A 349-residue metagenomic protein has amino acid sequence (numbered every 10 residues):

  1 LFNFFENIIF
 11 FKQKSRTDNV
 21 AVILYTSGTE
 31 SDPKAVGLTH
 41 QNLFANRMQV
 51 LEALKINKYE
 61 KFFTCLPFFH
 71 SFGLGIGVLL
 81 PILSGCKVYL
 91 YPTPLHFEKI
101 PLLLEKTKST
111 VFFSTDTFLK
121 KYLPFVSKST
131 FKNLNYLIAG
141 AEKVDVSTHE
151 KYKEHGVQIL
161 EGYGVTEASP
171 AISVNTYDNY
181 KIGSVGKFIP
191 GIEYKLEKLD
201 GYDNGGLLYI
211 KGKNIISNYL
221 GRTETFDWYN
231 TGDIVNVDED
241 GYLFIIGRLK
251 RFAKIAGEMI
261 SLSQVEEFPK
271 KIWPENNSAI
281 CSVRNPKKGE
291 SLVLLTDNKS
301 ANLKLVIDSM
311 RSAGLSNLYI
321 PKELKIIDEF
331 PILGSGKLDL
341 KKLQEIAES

Functional and structural regions predicted by a protein language model:
L1-Y25, D32, K55-K61: Conserved pre-ATP/AMP-binding loop-to-beta segment of ANL
F4-E6, V36-N57, C65, L119-K120: Conserved structural elements of the adenylate-forming
A21-A45: Conserved AMP-binding A3 loop
F44-K61, F69-V111, F125: Conserved AMP-binding/adenylation subdomain of ANL enzymes
S109-S114, L123-K181, E193: Gly/Ser/Thr-rich phosphate-binding loop
Y180, S184-G191, L199-W228, E258-I260: Conserved ATP/PPi-binding loop(s) of AMP-dependent carboxylate-activating enzymes
G206, G212, N218, I234-Y319 (+1 more regions): AMP-binding/adenylate-forming catalytic core of the ANL superfamily
E290, G314-L338: AMP-binding/adenylate-forming catalytic domain of the ANL superfamily
